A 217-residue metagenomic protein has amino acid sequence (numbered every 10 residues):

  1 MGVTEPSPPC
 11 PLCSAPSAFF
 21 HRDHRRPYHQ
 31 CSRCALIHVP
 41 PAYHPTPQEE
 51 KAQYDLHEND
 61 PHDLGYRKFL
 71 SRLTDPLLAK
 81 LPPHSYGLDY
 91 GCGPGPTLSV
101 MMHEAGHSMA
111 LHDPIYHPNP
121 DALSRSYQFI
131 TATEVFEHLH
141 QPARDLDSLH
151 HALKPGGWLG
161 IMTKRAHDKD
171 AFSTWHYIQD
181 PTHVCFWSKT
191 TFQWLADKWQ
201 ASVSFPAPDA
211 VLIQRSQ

Functional and structural regions predicted by a protein language model:
M1-F129, T133, L146-D147, M162 (+4 more regions): Conserved N-terminal segment of class I S-adenosyl-L-methionine
E134-H138: A short His-aromatic
L139-H140, L153-P155: Helix-to-beta-strand junctions that scaffold the AdoMet/dcAdoMet cofactor pocket in Class I SAM-dependent enzymes
A143: Conserved active-site region of classical short-chain dehydrogenase/reductase
G156-K164: Conserved beta-strand signature within the Rossmann-like core of class I S-adenosyl-L-methionine
K164-C185, T190-T191: Short, glycine-/aromatic-enriched active-site segment of Class I SAM-dependent methyltransferases
S188-S202: Low-complexity, intrinsically disordered Gly/Pro/Thr-rich segments
